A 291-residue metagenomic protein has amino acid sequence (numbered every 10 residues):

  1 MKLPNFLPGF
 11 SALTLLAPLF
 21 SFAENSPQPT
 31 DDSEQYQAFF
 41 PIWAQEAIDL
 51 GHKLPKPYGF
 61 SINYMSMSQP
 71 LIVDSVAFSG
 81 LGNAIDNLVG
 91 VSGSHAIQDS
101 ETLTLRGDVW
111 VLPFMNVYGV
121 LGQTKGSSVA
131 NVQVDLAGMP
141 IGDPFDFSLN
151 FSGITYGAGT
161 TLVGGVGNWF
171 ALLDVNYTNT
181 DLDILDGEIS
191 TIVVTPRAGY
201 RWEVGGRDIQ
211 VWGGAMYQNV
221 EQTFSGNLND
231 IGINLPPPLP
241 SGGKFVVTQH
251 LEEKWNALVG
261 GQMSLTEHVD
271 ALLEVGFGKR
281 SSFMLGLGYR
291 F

Functional and structural regions predicted by a protein language model:
M1-F40: Cleavable N-terminal export/targeting peptides
E24-D99, V109, G119: Short glycine/proline- and aromatic-enriched beta-strand/turn motifs that initiate or cap beta-hairpins
A47, L88-G93, I141-S148, T180-D186 (+2 more regions): Extracellular loop and loop/strand-boundary signature of outer-membrane beta-barrel proteins
K56, D99-L103, N150-Y156, D186-V194 (+2 more regions): Residues that define the transmembrane beta-barrel architecture of outer-membrane proteins
I62, L105-P113, G119, A158-G164 (+5 more regions): Residues on the lipid-exposed face of transmembrane beta-strands in outer-membrane beta-barrel proteins
Y64-P70, L121-S127, G164-N168, V175-D181 (+4 more regions): Transmembrane beta-strands of outer-membrane beta-barrel pores
M115-V117, G167-A171, G206-I209, E267-A271 (+1 more regions): Repeated loop/turn-to-beta-strand initiation elements of outer-membrane beta-barrel proteins
T178-T266: Outer-membrane beta-barrel transmembrane domain signature
